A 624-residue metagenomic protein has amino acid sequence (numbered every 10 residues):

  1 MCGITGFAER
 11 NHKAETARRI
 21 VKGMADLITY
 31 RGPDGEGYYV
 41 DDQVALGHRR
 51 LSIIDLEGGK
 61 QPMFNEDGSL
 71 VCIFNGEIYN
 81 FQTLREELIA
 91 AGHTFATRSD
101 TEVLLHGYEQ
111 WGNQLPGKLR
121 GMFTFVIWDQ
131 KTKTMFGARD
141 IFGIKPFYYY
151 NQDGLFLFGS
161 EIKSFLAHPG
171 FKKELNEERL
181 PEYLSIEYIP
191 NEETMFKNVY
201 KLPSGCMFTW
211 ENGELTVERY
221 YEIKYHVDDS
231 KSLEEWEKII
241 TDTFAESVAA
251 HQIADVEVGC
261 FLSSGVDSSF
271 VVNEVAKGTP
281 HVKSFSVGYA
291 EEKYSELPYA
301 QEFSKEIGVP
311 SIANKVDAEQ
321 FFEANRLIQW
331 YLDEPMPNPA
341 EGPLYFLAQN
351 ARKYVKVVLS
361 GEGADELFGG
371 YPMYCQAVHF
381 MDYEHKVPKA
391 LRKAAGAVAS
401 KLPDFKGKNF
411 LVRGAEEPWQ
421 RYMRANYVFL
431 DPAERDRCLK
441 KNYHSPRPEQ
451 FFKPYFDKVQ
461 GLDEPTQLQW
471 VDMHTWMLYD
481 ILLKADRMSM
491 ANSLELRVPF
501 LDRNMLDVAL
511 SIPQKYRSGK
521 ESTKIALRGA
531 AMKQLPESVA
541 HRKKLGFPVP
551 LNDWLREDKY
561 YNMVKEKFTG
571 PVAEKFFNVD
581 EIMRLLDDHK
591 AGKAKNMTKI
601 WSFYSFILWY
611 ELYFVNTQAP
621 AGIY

Functional and structural regions predicted by a protein language model:
M1-I73, E77, H106-K224, A245-A249 (+8 more regions): N-terminal glutamine amidotransferase
F7-K22, A90, Q130-L157, K224-Q450 (+5 more regions): ATP-dependent adenylate-handling active sites, centered on carboxylate activation for C-N bond formation
G47-E57, F125, I141, A254 (+5 more regions): Short Ser/Thr-interspersed hydrophobic loop/turn segments at strand-loop and sheet-helix junctions that line or gate
L84-G92, Q450-E464, L510, K575-K593: Short amphipathic alpha-helical segments and their helix-coil junctions
A91-S99, Q114, E174-E177, E235 (+4 more regions): Structural motif
H106-E109, P181-E187, D472-Y479, K599-Y613: Short, hydrophobic/amphipathic alpha-helical patches that form generic packing surfaces within helical domains
E109-N113, P388, P536: Glycine-centered helix-coil hinge/cap
L535-K593: PAPS-dependent sulfotransferase catalytic core
